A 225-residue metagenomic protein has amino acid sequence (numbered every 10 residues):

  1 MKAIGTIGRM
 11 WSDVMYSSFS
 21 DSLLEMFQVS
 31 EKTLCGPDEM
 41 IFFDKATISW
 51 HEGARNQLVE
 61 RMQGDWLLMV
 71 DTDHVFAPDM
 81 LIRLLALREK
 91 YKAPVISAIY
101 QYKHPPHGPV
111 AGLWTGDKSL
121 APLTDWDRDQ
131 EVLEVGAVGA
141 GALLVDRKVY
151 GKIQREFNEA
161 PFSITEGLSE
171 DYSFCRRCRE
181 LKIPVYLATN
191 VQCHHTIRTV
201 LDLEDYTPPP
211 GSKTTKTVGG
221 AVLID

Functional and structural regions predicted by a protein language model:
M1-I48: N-proximal low-complexity "stem/linker" segments adjacent to membrane-targeting elements
S22-E25, Q57, R83, S173: Alpha-helical elements of Rossmann-like donor-binding domains used by nucleotide-donor carbohydrate transfer enzymes
H51-R55, D171: Conserved donor sugar-nucleotide recognition element shared by glycan-biosynthetic enzymes
N56-W66: Active-site nucleotide-sugar/metal-binding loop of Leloir-type enzymes
V59, A77-P161: Conserved catalytic core of nucleotide-sugar-dependent glycosyltransferases
G64-V75: Short beta-strand-to-loop acidic/aromatic patch adjacent to the donor-nucleotide binding site
W66, P94-V95, V185: Short, Asp-centered acidic motifs that coordinate Mg2+ and/or phosphate in catalytic or ligand-binding sites
R147, K152-D225: C-terminal catalytic/acceptor-binding lobe
